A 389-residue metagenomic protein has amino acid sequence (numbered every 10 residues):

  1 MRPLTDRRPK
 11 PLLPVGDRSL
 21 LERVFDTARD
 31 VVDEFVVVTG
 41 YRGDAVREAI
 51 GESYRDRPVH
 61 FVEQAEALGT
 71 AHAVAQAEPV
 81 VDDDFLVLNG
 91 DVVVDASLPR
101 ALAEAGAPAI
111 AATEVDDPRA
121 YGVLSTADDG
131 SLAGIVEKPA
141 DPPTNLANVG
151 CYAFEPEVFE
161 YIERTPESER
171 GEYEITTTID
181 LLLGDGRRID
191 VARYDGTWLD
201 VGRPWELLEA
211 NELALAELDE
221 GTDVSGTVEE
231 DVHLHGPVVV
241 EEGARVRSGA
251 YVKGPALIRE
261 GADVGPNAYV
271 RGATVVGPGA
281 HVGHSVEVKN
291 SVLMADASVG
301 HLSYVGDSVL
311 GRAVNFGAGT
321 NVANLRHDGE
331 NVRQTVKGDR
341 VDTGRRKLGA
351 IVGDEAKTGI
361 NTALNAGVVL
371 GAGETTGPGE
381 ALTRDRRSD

Functional and structural regions predicted by a protein language model:
M1-R7: N-terminal nucleotide-binding beta1-loop-alpha1 segment
D6, L13-L88: Conserved N-terminal catalytic core of the sugar/cofactor nucleotidyltransferase
F25-D26, A75, D95-A103, F159: Short alpha-helix within the catalytic core of nucleotide-sugar-dependent glycosyltransferases
L86, A103, D128-D219: Catalytic-core segments of class I nucleotidyltransferases/pyrophosphorylases that form NMP-activated intermediates
N89-V93: The conserved acidic donor/metal-binding loop of glycosyltransferases
A96-Y121: Conserved donor-nucleotide/metal-binding helix-loop-beta segment in metal-dependent transferases, i.e., the alpha-helix
E172, L181-G272: Extended, small-residue-rich solenoid/repeat segments and analogous flexible loops that form exposed scaffolds
G283-D389: Glycine-rich hexapeptide-repeat left-handed beta-helix
